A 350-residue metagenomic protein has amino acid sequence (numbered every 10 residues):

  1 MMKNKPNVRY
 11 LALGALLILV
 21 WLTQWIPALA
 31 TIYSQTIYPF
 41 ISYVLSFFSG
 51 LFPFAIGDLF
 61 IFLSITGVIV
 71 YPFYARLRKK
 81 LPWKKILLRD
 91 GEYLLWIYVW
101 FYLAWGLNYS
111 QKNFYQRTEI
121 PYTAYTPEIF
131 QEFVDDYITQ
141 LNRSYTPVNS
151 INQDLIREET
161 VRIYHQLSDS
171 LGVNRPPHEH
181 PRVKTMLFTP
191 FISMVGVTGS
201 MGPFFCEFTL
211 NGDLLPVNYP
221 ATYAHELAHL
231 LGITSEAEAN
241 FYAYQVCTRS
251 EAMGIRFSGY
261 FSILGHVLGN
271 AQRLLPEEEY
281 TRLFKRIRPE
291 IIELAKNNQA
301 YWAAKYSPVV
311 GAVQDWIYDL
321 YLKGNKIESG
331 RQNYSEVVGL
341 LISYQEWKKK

Functional and structural regions predicted by a protein language model:
M1-L11: N-terminal membrane topogenic signal
G14-Y74: Membrane-embedded alpha-helical segments of integral membrane proteins
A30-Q35, G106-I129: Alpha-helical transmembrane signal-anchor/signal-peptide segments
P53, Y219-Q245: Active-site recognition of the HExxH zinc-binding catalytic motif
I69-F73, K80-Q116: Transmembrane alpha-helices and immediately adjacent membrane-cytoplasm interface residues in multi-pass integral
F130-Y137, T234-E279: Post-HExxH zinc-binding segment in Zn-dependent metallohydrolases
P147-F208, G212, P216: Auxiliary, metal-adjacent structural segments of Zn-dependent hydrolase domains
I291-K350: Pan-zinc metallopeptidase signature
